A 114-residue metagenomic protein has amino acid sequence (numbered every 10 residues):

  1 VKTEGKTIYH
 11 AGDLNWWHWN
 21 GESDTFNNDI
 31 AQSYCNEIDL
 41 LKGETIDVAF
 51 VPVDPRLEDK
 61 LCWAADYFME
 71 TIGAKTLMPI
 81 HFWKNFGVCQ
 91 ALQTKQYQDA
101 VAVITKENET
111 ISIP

Functional and structural regions predicted by a protein language model:
V1-T45, N108-P114: Core dinuclear metal-dependent hydrolase active-site scaffold
Y9-D13, F26-D29, V48-P55, T76-W83 (+2 more regions): Active-site neighborhood of phospho(di)ester-bond hydrolases with catalytic His/Asp-centered motifs
N20, D59-L61: Active-site-adjacent loop/helix micro-motif of nuclease/hydrolase catalytic cores
A31, E58-D59: Short alpha-helix boundary/capping motifs
L40, L61-P114: Binuclear metal-ion centers of metallo-dependent hydrolases, dominated by the metallo-beta-lactamase
